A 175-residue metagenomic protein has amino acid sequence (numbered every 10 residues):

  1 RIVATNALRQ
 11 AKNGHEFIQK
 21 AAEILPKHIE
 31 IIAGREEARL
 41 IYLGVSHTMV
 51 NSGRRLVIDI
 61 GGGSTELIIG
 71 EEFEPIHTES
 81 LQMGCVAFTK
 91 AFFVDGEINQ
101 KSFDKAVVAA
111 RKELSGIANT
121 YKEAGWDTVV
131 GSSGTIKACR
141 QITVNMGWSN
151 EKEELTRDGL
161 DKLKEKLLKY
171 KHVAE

Functional and structural regions predicted by a protein language model:
I2-R54, I69-E175: Helical "lid/coupling" subdomains associated with nucleotide-phosphate turnover
L56-S64, I68: A generic, well-ordered mixed alpha/beta core segment in the N-terminal half of proteins
